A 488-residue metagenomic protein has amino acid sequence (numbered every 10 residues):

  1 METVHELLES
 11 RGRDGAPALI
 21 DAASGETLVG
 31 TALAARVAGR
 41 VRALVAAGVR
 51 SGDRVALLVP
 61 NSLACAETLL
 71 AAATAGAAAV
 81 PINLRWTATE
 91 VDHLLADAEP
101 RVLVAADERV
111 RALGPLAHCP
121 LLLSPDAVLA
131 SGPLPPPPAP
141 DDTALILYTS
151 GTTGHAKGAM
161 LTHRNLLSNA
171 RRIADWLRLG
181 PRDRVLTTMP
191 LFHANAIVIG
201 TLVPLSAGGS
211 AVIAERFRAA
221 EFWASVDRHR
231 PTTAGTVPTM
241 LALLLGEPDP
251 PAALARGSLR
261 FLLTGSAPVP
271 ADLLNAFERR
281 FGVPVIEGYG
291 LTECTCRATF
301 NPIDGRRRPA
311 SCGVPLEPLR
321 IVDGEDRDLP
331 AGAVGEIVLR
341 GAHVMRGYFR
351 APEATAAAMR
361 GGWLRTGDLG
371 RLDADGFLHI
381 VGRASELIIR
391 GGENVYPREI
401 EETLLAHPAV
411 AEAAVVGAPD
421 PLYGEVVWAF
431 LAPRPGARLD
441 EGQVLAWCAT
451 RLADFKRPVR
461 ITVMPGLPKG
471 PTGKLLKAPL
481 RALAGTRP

Functional and structural regions predicted by a protein language model:
G15, S131-Y148, H155, R178-R184: Conserved pre-ATP/AMP-binding loop-to-beta segment of ANL
A18-S62, A66, L70, T87-D92: Conserved AMP-binding/adenylate-forming core of the ANL superfamily
T27-T31, A144-S168: Conserved AMP-binding A3 loop
R42-A47, L70, T74-P137, P435-A437: Structural core segment of the AMP-binding/adenylate-forming
W86, G341, R346-G347, A354-A357 (+4 more regions): AMP-binding/adenylate-forming catalytic core of the ANL superfamily
L167-R184, F192-T233, E247: Conserved AMP-binding/adenylation subdomain of ANL enzymes
P231-T236, L245-R307, P318, E325: Gly/Ser/Thr-rich phosphate-binding loop
Y289, R308, R320-V338, L372-D375 (+2 more regions): Conserved beta-loop-beta connector loops within the AMP-binding
